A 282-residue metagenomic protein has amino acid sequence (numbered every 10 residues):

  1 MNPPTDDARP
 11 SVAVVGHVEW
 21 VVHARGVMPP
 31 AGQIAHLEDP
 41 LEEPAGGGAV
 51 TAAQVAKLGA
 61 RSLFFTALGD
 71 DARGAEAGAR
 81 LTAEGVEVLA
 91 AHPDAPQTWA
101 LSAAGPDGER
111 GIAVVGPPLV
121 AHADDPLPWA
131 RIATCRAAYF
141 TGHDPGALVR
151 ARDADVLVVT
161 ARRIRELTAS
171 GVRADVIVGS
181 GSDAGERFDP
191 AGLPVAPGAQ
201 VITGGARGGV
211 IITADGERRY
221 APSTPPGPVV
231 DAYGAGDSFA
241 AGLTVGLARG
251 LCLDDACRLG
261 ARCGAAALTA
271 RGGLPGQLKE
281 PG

Functional and structural regions predicted by a protein language model:
M1-F65: Glycine-rich phosphate/adenosyl-contacting loop at the front of the ribokinase-like
N2-R9, P190-G282: Conserved phosphate-binding/catalytic region of the ribokinase-like
V12, R61-S62, V88, V156-L157 (+1 more regions): Hydrophobic anchor at the start of a short beta-strand that flanks the dinucleotide cofactor-binding loop
V18-E19, D39-E42, G116-L119, A161-E166 (+3 more regions): Short, acidic/turn-prone active-site loops that include or flank metal/cofactor- and phosphate-binding residues
A24, A45-G46, H122-D124, E166-A174 (+2 more regions): Short, charged, surface-exposed secondary-structure boundary motifs
A31-E42, K57-R136: Conserved N-terminal subdomain of the carbohydrate kinase-like
C135-V195, A199, A206-G209: Conserved beta-alpha-beta core of the PfkB/ribokinase-like small-molecule kinase fold
